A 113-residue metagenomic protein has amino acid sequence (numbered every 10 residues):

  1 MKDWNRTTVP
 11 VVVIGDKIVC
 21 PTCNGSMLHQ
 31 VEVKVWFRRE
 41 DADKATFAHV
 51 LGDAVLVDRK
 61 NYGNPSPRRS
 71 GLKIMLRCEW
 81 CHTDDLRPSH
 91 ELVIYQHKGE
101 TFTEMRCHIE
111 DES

Functional and structural regions predicted by a protein language model:
M1-T7, I14-V19, G25-G71, E91-Y95: Short recognition patches in nucleic-acid-associated and regulatory proteins
R6, V12-K17, L76, T101-C107: Non-transmembrane, interaction-prone segments in cytosolic or luminal domains
T22-N24, E79-H82: Cys/His-coordinated zinc-binding microdomains
H29, C81-D84: Amphipathic alpha-helical interaction surfaces
L72-W80: A short beta-strand signature
L86-S89: Extracellular/mature segments of secreted proteins
I94-S113: A short, surface-exposed interaction/processing loop segment used at functional sites
